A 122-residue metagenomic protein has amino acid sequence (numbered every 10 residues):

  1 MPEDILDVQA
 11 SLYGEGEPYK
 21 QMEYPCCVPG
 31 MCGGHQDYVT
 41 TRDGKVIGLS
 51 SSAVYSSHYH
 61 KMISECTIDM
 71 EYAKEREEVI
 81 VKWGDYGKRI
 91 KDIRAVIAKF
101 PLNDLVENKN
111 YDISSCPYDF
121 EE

Functional and structural regions predicted by a protein language model:
M1-E122: Conserved, structured C-terminal
